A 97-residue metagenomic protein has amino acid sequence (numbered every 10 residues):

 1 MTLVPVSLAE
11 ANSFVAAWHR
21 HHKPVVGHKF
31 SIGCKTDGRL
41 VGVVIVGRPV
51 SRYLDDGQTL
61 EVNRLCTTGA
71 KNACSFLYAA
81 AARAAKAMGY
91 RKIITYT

Functional and structural regions predicted by a protein language model:
M1-V25: Short amphipathic alpha-helix that is part of the acyltransferase structural core
P5, K29, K35, G47-T97: Acyl-donor binding region in acyl/amide transferases
V15, H28-V44: Conserved beta-hairpin
